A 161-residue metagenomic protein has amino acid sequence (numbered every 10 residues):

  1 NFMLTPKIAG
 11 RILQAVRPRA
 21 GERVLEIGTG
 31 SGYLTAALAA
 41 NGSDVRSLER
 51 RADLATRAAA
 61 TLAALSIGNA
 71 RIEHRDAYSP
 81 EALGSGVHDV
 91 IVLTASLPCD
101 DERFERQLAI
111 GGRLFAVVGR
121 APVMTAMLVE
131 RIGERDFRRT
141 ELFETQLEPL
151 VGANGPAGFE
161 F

Functional and structural regions predicted by a protein language model:
N1, P6-I8, R71, V87 (+3 more regions): Solvent-exposed, flexible loop/coil residues
M3-E22: Conserved alpha-helix/loop element of class I SAM-dependent methyltransferases that forms part of the SAM/SAH-binding
L4, P80, V90-I91, R139 (+1 more regions): Intrinsically disordered, low-complexity regions enriched in small/polar residues
R17-E134: Conserved nucleotide-cofactor-binding alpha/beta core module
G119-F161: Active-site capping/gating segments
